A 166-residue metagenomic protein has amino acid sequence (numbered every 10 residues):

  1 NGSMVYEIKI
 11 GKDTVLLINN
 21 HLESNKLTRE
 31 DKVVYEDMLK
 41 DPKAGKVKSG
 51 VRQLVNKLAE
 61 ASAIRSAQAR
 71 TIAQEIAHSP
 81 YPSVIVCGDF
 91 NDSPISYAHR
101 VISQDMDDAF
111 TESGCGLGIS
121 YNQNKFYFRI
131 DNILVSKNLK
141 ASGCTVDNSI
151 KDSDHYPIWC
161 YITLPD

Functional and structural regions predicted by a protein language model:
N1-E36, I133, K140, S149: Structured beta-strand-rich core segments of catalytic domains in phosphoester-bond hydrolases
V5-I10, V15, V33-V34, V47 (+6 more regions): Extended aliphatic helical segments
E7, S66-I85, F90-D166: Metal-dependent phosphoester-hydrolase catalytic domains
I18, L39-D41, G45-G50, A61-V86: His/acidic metal-ligating clusters that form di-metal
E23-E60: Metal-dependent phosphoester/phosphodiester hydrolase catalytic core
